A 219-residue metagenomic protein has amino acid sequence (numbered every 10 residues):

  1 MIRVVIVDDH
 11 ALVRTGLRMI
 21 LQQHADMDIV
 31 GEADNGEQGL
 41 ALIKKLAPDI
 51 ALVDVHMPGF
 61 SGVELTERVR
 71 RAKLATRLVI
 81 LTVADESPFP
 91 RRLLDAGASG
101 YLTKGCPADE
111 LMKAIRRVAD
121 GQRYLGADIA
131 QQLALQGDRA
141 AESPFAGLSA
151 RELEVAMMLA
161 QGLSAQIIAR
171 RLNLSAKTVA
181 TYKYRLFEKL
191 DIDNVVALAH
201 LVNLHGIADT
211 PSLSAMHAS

Functional and structural regions predicted by a protein language model:
D8, D54, T82: Active-site residues of response regulator receiver
V13, P58, T82: The feature encodes the CheY-like receiver
N35-Q38, P58-E64, D85: Acidic catalytic/metal-coordinating carboxylates
A41, V63-L74: Short amphipathic alpha-helix used as the core "switch/output" element in two-component signaling
L46-L52: Active-site beta3 strand of CheY-like receiver
P88-D95, S99-E154, V195-V196, L204-P211: Short, flexible helix-to-coil linker/hinge segments that flank and couple to helix-turn-helix
S164-A197: Recognition helix of helix-turn-helix DNA-binding domains
F187-S219: Basic, Lys/Arg-enriched C-terminal extension of HTH/homeodomain DNA-binding domains
